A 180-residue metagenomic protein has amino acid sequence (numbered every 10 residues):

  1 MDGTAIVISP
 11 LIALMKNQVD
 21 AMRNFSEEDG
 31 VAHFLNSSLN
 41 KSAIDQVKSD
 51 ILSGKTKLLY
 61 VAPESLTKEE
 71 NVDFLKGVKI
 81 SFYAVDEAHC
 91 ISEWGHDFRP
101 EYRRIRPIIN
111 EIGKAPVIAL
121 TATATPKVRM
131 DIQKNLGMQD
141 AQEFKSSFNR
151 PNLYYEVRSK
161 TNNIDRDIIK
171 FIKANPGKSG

Functional and structural regions predicted by a protein language model:
M1-A5, A13-K16, D20-F25, R106 (+1 more regions): Walker A/P-loop NTP-binding motif
A5-M15, V128, N175-G180: Conserved strand-helix element at the start of the C-terminal RecA-like helicase core
I6-V7, L59-V61, Y83-V85, I118: Hydrophobic positions in the central parallel beta-sheet of the AAA+
I12-L14, D20, L39-K41, S65-T67 (+4 more regions): Conserved nucleotide-binding/hydrolysis micro-motifs of P-loop NTPases
K16-S53, D131-L136: Conserved helix-turn-beta segment of the N-terminal RecA-like "Helicase ATP-binding" lobe in SF1/SF2 helicases
D20, L39-F82, C90-H96: Conserved helix/coil segment N-terminal to the catalytic DExD/H
K76-G77, S81-K145, D165: Post-DEXD/H (motif II) to motif III coupling segment of the RecA-like Helicase ATP-binding lobe
E156-G180: Conserved interdomain hinge at the start of the Helicase C-terminal
